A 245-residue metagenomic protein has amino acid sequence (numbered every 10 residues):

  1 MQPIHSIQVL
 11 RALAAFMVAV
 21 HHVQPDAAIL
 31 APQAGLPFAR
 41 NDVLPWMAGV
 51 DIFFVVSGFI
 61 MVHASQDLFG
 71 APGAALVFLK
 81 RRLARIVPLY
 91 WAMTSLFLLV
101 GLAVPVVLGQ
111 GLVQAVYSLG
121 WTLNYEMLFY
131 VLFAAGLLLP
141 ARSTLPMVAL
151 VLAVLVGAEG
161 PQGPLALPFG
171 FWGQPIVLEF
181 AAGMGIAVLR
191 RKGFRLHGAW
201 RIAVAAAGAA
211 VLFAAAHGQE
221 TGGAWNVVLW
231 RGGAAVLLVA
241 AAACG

Functional and structural regions predicted by a protein language model:
M1-S6, F16-W46, V62-L76, V107-L112 (+2 more regions): Alpha-helical transmembrane segments in multi-pass integral membrane proteins
I7-L10, P45-V50, F54-V56, S65-A103 (+2 more regions): Transmembrane alpha-helical segments and their boundary/interface "anchor" motifs in multi-pass integral membrane
F16, I52, W91-L99, V131-A135 (+3 more regions): Generic alpha-helical transmembrane segments of integral inner-membrane proteins, especially permease/transport modules
G111-G120: Catalytic-site signature segments of enzymes, centered on catalytic residues
L119, L123, W172-P175: Structural signature of hydrophobic alpha-helical transmembrane segments
